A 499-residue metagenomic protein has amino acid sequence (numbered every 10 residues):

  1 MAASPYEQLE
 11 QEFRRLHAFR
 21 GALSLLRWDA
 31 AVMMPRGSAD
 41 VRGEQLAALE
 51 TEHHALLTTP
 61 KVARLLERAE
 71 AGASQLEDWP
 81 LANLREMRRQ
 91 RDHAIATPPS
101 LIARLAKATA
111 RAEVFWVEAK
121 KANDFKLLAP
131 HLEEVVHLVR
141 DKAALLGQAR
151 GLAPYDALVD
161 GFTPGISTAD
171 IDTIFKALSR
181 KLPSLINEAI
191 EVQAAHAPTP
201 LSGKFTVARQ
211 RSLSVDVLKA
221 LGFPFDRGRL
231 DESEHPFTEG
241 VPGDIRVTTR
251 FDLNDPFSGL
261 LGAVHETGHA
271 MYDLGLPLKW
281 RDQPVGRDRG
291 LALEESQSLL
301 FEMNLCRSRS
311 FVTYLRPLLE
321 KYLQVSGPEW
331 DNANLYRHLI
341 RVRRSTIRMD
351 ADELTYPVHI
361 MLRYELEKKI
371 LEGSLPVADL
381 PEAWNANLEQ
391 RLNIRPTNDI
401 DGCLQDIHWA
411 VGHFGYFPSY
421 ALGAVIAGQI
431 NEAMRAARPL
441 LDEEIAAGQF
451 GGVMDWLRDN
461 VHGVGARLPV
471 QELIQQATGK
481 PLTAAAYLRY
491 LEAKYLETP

Functional and structural regions predicted by a protein language model:
M1-P164, R467, E492-P499: A well-structured
A2-P5, S24-R27, A31, G37 (+4 more regions): C-terminal, non-catalytic "cap/extension" segments appended to globular domains
L9, G147, H265, S298 (+3 more regions): Divalent metal-coordination and catalytic microenvironments
L9, S258-L278, E295-L299: Active-site recognition of the HExxH zinc-binding catalytic motif
V41, L101-R104, H131, I174 (+12 more regions): Secondary-structure capping and boundary motifs in well-ordered enzyme cores
L105-F257: Contiguous, non-catalytic segments that form substrate-binding/exosite surfaces or channel walls
F175, S179-L182, V207-S212, V217-D231 (+1 more regions): All-alpha helical catalytic cores of prenyl diphosphate-utilizing isoprenoid enzymes
R287-P328: Post-HExxH zinc-binding segment in Zn-dependent metallohydrolases
